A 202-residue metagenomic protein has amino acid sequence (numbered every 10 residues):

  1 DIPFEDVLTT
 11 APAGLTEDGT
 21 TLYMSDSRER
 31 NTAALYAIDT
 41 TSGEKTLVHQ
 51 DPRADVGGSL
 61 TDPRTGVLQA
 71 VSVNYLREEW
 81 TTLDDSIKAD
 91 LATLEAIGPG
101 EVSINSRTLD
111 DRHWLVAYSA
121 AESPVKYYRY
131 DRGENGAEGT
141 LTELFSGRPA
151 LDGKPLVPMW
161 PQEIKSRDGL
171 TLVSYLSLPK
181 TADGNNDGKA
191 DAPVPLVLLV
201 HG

Functional and structural regions predicted by a protein language model:
D1-V173, L178-A192: Peripheral, non-catalytic segments that deliver or gate enzyme domains
D191-G202: Short beta-strand element of the alpha/beta-hydrolase
